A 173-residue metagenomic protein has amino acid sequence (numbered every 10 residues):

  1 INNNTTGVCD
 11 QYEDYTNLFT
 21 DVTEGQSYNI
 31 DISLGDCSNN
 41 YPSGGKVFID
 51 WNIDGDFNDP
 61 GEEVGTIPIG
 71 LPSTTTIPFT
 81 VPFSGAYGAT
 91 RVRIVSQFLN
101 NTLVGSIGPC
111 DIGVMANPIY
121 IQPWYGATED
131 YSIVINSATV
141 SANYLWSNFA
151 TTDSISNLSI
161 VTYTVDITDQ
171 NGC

Functional and structural regions predicted by a protein language model:
I1-S137: A broad "non-catalytic interaction surface" signal
N29-I32, A142-Y144, V161-N171: Append "Rare intracellular matches occur via the same short Y/T/C beta-strand/loop motifs
I49, I94, I133, W146 (+2 more regions): Extracellular/surface recognition and adhesion modules
D54, G172-C173: Histidine/glycine-enriched, metal-chelating micro-motifs
P60, V140-L158: Surface-exposed, flexible coil segments in extracellular/virion-facing regions
P68-P82, D153-Q170: Solvent-exposed segments in extracellular or luminal domains encompassing
